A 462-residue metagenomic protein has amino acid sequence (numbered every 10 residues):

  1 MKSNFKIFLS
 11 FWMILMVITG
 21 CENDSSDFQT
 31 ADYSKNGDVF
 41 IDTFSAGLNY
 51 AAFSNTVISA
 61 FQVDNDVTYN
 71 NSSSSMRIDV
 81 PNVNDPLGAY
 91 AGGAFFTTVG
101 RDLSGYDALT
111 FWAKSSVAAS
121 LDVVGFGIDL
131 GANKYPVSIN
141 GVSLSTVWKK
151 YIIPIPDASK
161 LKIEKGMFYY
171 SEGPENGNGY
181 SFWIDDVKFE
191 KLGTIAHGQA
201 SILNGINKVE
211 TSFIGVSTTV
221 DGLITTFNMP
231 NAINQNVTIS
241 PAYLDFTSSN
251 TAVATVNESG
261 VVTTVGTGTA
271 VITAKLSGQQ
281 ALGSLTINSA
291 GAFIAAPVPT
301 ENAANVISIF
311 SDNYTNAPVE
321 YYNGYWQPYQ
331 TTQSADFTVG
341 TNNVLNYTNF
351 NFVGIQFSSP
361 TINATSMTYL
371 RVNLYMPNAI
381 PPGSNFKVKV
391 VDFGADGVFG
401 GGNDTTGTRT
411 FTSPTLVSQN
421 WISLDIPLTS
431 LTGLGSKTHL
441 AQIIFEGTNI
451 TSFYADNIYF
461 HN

Functional and structural regions predicted by a protein language model:
M1-Y33: Bacterial Sec-dependent N-terminal signal peptides
C21-T255, V261, T267, V271-T273 (+1 more regions): Beta-rich carbohydrate-recognition modules and glycan-binding surfaces
